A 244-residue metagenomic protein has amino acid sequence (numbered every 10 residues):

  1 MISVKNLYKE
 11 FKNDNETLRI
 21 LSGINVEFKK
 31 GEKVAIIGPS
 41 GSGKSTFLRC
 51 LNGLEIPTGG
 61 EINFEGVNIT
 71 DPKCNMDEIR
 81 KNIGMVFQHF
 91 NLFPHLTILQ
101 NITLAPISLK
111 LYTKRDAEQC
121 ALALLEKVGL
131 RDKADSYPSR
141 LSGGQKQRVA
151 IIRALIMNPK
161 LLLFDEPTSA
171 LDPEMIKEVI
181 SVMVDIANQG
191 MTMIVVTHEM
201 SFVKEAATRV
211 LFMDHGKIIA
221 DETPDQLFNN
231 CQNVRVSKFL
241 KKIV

Functional and structural regions predicted by a protein language model:
I2, Y8-A220: ABC family nucleotide-binding domain
D214-H215, D225-V244: C-terminal boundary and immediately downstream tail of ABC-type ATPase nucleotide-binding domains
